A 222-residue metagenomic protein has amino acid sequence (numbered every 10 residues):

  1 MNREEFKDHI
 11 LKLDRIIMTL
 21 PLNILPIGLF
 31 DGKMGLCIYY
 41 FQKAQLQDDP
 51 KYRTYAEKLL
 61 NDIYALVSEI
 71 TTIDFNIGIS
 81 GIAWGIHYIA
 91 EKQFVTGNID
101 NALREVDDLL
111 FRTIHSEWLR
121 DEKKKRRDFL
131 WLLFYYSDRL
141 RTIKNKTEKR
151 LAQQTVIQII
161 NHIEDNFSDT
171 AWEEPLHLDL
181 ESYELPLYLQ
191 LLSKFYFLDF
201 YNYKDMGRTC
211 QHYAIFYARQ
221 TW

Functional and structural regions predicted by a protein language model:
M1-W222: Glycan-recognition and catalytic cores of secretory/periplasmic carbohydrate-active enzymes
